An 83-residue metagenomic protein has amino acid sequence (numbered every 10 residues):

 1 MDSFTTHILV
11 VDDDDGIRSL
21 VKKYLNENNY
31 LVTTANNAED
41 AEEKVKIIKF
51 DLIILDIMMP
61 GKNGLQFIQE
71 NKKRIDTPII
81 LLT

Functional and structural regions predicted by a protein language model:
M1-H7: Non-catalytic signal-transmission and effector/linker regions of two-component phosphorelay proteins
V11-D12, A35, I53: Conserved sequence signature across two-component system core domains
D12, D56, T83: Active-site residues of response regulator receiver
D15-T33: Two-component/phosphorelay signaling modules centered on CheY-like receiver
N36-D40, N63-Q66: Acidic catalytic/metal-coordinating carboxylates
K46-I48, E70-T77: Conserved phosphotransfer cores of two-component systems
I48-I54: Active-site beta3 strand of CheY-like receiver
M59: Receiver (REC) domain active-site loop signature in two-component systems and cognate sites in sensor histidine kinases
